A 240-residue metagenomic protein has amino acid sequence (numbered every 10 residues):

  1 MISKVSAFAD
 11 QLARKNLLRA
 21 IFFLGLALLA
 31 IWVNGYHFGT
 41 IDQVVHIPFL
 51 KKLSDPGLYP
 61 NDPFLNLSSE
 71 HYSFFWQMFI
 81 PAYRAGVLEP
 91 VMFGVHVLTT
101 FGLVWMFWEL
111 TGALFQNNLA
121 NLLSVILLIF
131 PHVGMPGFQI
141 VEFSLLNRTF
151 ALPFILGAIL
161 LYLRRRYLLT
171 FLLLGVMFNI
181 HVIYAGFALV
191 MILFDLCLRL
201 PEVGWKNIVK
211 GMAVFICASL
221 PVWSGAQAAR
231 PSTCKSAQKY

Functional and structural regions predicted by a protein language model:
M1-L29: Start-transfer (signal-anchor) and selected internal transmembrane alpha helices of multi-pass inner/ER membrane
A30-V45, S54-Y72, V182-A188, C197-Y240: Transmembrane catalytic cores of multi-pass membrane glycosyltransferases and polysaccharide-assembly enzymes
I47-K51, L65-L88: Short hydrophobic/aromatic helix or loop-helix immediately within or flanking a transmembrane segment in polytopic
D62, A85-W105: Loop-to-helix entry region of an early transmembrane alpha helix in multi-pass inner-membrane enzymes
F107-V133: Transmembrane-helix signature of polytopic, membrane-embedded enzymes that assemble or transfer cell-envelope glycans
L123-T149: Aromatic- and kink-enriched transmembrane "portal" helix at the membrane-lumen/periplasm boundary that abuts
F150-L169, L196, E202: Membrane-interface transmembrane helices that cradle and orient dolichyl/undecaprenyl
I159-L161, L168-L193, V214-S219: Membrane-interface alpha helices of multi-pass inner-membrane proteins
